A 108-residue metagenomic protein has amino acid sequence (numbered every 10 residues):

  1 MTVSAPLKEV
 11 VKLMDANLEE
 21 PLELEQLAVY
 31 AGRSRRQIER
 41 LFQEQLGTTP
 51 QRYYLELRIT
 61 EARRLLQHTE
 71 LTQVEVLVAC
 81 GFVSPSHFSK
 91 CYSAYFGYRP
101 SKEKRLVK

Functional and structural regions predicted by a protein language model:
M1-A5, K12: Accessory alpha-helical/coil subdomains and C-terminal extensions that flank or cap enzyme catalytic cores
S4-L7, L24: Short, structured helix-loop boundary elements
K12, P21-Q26, R33, Q43-S84 (+1 more regions): Terminal helix-turn-helix DNA-binding modules in bacterial transcription factors
R36, S86, S101: Key DNA-contact positions within bacterial/archaeal DNA-binding proteins
I38, F42, H87-F88, Y92: Short hydrophobic/aromatic patch on the recognition helix
C91, P100-S101: Helix-turn-helix/homeodomain-like alpha-helical modules used for DNA recognition and transcription-factor dimerization
